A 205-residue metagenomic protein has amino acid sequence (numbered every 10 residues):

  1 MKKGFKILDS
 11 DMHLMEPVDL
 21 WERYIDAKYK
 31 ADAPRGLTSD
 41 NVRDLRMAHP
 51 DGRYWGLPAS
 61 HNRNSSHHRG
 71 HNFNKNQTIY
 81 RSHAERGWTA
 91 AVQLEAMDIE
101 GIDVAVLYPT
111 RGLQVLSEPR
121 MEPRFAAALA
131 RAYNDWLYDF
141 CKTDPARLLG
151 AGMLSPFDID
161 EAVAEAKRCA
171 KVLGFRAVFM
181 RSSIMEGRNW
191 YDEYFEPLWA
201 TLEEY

Functional and structural regions predicted by a protein language model:
M1-Y205: Helix-coil boundary/capping segments in enzymes
